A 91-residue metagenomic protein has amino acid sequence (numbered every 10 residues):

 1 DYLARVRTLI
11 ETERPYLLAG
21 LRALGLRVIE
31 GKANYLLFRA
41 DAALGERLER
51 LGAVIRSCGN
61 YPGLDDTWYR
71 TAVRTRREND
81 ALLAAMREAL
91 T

Functional and structural regions predicted by a protein language model:
D1-V28: Conserved PLP-dependent catalytic core of the aminotransferase class-I/II
T12-E13, A43-E49: Short amphipathic alpha-helix segments
L24-R27, V54-G59: A short linear hydrophobic-aromatic micro-motif
I29-Y35, D66: Short Gly/Ser/Thr- and Asp/Glu-enriched loop/turn motifs at secondary-structure junctions
R39-A40, R47, Y61: C-terminal active-site rim and adjoining tail of enzyme catalytic domains
A40-D41, T75: Helix N-cap/beta->alpha junction signal
R50-A53, Y61-T91: PLP-dependent enzyme catalytic core of the Aspartate aminotransferase-like
